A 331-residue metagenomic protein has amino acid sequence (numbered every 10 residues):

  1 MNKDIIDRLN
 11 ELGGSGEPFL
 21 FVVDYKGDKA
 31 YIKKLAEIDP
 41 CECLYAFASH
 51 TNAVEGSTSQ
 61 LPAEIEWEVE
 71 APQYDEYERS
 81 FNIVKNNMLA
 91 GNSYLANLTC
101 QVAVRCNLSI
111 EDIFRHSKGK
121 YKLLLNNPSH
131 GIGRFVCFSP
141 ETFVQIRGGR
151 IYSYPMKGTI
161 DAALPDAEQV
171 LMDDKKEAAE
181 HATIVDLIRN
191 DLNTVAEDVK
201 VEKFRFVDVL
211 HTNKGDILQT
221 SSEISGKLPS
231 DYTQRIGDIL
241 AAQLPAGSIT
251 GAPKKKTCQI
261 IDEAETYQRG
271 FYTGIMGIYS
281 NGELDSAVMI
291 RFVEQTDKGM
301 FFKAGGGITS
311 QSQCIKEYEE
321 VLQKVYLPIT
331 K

Functional and structural regions predicted by a protein language model:
M1-K331: Extended alpha-helical targeting/anchoring segments, especially N-terminal organellar/secretory targeting helices
